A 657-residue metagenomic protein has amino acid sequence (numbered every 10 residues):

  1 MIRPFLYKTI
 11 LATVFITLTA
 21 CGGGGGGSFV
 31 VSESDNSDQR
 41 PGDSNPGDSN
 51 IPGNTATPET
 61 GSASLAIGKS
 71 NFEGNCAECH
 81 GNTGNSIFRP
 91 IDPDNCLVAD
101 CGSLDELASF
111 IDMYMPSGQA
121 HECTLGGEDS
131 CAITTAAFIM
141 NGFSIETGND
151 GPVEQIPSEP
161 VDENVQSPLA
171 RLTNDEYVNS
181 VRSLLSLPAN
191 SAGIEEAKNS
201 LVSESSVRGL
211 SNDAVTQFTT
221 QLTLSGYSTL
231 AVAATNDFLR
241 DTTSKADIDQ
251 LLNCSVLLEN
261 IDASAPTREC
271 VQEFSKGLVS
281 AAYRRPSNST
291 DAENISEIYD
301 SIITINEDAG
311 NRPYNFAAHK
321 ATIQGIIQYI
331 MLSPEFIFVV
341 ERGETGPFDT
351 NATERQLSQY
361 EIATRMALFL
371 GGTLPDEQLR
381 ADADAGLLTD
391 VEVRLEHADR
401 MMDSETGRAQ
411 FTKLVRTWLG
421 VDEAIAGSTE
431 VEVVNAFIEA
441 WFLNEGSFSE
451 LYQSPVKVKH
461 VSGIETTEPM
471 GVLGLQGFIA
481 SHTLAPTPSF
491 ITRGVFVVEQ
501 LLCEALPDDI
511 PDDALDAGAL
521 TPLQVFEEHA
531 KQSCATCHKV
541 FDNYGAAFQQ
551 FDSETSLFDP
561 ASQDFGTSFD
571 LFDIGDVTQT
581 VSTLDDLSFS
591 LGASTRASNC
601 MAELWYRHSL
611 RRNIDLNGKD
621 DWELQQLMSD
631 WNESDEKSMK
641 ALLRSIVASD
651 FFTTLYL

Functional and structural regions predicted by a protein language model:
T17-A20: C-terminal motif of bacterial Sec signal peptides marking the signal peptidase cleavage site
G23-E59, P152-P157: Ser/Thr/Gly/Pro-rich low-complexity, disordered linker/stalk segments of secreted and cell-surface proteins
R40-N71, N164-P168, A514-E528: Electrostatic cytochrome c docking/interface patches
G47, I51-S64, A77-A99: His/Cys-centered metal/cofactor-coordination and adjacent catalytic loops
S70-N82, R89-P90, D94-N95, E106-D112 (+5 more regions): C-type cytochrome heme c attachment motif
E73, C123-L169, D650-L657: Flexible coil segments in periplasmic/lumen-exposed cytochrome c-class electron-transfer proteins
G81-M113, G545-D564: Gly/Gly-Pro-rich "capping" loops immediately C-terminal to redox-active cysteine motifs in periplasmic/lumenal
D162, L172, R182-S609, G618-L657: Active-site substrate-binding loop specific to GH73 endo-beta-N-acetylglucosaminidase modules in bacterial autolysins
